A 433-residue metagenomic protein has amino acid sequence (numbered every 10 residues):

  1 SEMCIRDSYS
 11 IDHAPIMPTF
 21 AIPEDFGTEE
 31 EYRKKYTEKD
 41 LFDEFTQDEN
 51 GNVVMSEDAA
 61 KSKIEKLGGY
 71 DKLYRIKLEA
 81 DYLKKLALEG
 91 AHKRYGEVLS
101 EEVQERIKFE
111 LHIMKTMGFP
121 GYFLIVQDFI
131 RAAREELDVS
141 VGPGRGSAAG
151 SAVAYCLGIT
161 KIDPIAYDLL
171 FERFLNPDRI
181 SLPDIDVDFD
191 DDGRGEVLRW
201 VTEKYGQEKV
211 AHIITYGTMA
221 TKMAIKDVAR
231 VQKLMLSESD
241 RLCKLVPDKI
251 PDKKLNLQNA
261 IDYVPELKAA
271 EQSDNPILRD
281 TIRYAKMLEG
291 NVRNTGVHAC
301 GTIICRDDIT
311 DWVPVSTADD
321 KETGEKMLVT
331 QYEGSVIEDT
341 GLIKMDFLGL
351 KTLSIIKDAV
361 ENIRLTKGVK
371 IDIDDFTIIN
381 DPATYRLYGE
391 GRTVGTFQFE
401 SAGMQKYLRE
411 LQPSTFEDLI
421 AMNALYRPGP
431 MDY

Functional and structural regions predicted by a protein language model:
S1, R6-Y433: Alpha-helical scaffold/interaction cores of sigma-54-like transcription cofactors and many family A DNA polymerases
